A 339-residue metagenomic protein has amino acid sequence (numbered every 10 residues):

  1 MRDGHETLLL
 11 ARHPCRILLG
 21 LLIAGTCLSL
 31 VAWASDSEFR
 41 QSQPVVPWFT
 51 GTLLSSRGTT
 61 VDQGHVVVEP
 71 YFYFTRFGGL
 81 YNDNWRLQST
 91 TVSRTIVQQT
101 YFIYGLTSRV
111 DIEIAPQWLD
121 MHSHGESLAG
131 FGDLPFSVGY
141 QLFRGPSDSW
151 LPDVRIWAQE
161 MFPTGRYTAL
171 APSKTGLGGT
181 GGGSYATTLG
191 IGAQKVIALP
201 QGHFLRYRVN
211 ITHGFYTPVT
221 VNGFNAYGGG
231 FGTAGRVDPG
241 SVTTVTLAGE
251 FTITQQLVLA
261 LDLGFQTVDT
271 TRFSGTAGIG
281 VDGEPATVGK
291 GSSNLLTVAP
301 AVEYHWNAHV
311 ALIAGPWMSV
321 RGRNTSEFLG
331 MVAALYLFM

Functional and structural regions predicted by a protein language model:
L30-L80, P146-R155: Outer-membrane beta-barrel biogenesis signature
S37-Q43, Y73-Q99, L177: Surface-exposed strand-loop-strand hairpins of Gram-negative outer-membrane beta-barrel proteins
S56-H65, R109, R144-V154, A198-L205 (+3 more regions): Short loop/turn motifs that connect adjacent beta-strands in outer-membrane beta-barrel proteins
R57, V68-P70, T100-L106, F136-Y140 (+8 more regions): Residues on the lipid-exposed face of transmembrane beta-strands in outer-membrane beta-barrel proteins
Q63-E69, Y73, G178-G283: Detector for outer-membrane/organellar transmembrane beta-barrel domains, recognizing the amphipathic beta-strand
F72-G78, P116-H122, L142, E160-R166 (+5 more regions): Transmembrane beta-strands of outer-membrane beta-barrel pores
T75, G79-Q88, F231-M339: Outer membrane beta-barrel transmembrane domains
R94-Q98, S127-L134, P152, G181-T187 (+3 more regions): Residues that define the transmembrane beta-barrel architecture of outer-membrane proteins
